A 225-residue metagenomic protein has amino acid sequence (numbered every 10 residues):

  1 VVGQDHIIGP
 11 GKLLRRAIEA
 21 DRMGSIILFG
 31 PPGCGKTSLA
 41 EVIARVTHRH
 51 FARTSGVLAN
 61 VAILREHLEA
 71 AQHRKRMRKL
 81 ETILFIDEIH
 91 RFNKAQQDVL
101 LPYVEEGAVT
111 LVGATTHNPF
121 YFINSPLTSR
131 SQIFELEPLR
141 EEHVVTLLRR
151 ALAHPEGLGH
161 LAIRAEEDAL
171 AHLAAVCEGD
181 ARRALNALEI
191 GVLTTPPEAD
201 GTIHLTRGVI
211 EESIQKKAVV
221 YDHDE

Functional and structural regions predicted by a protein language model:
H6-K12, H50-I83: Short glycine-rich substrate-engagement loop in P-loop NTPases that contacts/grips substrate
R15-E19, I86, H90-S129: Conserved catalytic/switch belt of AAA+ P-loop NTPases
R16-T54, E69-Q72, L101-E106: Walker A/P-loop
S55-V57, Q132-V145: Conserved AAA+ ATPase "SRH/arginine-finger" region at the nucleotide-binding site
R130, H143-H160, L193-T194: Conserved AAA+ ATPase "sensor/coupling" helix adjacent to the nucleotide-binding pocket
G159-V176, R207-I210: Short conserved motifs of the RecA-like P-loop NTPase core
A171-V176, R182-P197: C-terminal helical "lid" of AAA+/P-loop NTPase domains
L188, T194-A218: Conserved C-terminal helix/linker of AAA+ ATPases
